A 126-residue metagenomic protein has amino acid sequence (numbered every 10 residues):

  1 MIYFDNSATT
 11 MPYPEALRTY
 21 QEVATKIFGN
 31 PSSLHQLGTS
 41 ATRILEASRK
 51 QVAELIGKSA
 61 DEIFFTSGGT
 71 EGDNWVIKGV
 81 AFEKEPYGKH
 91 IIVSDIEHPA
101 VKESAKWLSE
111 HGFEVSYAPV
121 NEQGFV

Functional and structural regions predicted by a protein language model:
M1-V126: Pyridoxal 5′-phosphate
